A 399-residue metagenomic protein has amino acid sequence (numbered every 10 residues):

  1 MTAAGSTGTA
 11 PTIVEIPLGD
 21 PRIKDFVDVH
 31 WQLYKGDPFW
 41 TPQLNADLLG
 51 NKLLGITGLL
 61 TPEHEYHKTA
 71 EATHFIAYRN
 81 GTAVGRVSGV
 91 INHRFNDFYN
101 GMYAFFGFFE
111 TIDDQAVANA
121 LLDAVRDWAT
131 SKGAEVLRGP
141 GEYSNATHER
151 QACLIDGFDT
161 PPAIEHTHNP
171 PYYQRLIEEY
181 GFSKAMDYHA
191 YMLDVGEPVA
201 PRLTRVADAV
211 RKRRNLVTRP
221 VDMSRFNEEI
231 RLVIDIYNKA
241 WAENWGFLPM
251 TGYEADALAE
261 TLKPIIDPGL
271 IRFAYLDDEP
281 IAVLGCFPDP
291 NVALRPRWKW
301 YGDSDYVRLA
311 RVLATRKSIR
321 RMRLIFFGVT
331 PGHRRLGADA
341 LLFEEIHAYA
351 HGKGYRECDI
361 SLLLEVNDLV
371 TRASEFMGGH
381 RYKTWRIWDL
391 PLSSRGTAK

Functional and structural regions predicted by a protein language model:
T2-T57, R126: TRNA-binding/sensing appendages of the translation machinery
A3-G8, H166-G246: Acyltransferase donor/substrate-recognition loop-hinge adjacent to the catalytic core
T9-A10, L193-V195, D389-R395: Short beta-strand-to-coil "C-cap" segments at the C-terminal boundary of structured domains/repeats, marking
H30-R79, V87-D97, P220, R225-F327: A conserved beta-strand-loop-helix scaffold within acyl/acetyltransferase catalytic domains
V87-I91, F108, R138-Y143, M186-Y188: Glycine-rich, histidine-containing beta strand-loop boundary motifs that form or position
H93-N96, N145-T147, P198, A257 (+5 more regions): Flexible loop/turn segments at secondary-structure boundaries
N96-G181, W298-M377: Acyl-donor binding region in acyl/amide transferases
